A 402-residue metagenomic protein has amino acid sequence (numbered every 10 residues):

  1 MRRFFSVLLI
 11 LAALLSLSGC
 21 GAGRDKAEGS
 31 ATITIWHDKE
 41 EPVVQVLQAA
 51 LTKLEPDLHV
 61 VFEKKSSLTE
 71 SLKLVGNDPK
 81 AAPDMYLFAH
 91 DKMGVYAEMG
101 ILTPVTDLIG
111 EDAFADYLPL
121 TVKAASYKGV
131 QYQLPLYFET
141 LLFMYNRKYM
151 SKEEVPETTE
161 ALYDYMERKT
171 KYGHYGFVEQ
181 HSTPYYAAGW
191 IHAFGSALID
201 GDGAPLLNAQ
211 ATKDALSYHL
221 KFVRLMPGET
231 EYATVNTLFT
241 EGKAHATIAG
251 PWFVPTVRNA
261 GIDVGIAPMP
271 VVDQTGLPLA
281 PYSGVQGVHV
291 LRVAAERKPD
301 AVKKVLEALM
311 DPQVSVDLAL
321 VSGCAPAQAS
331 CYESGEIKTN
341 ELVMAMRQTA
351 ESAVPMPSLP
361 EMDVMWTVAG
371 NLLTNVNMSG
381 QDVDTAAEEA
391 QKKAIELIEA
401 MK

Functional and structural regions predicted by a protein language model:
S6, L14-G94, D273-G276, R297-D300 (+3 more regions): Conserved N-terminal structural module of periplasmic/extracytoplasmic solute-binding proteins
K53-Y117, S126, E153, H245-A246 (+3 more regions): Extracytoplasmic "Venus flytrap"/periplasmic binding protein-like
H59, S217, R224-P227, R258-S322: Extracytoplasmic/periplasmic substrate-recognition and gating elements
T69, A89-L142, E160-Y163, K171 (+3 more regions): Hinge/lid segment of periplasmic solute-binding proteins
K73-N77, A81-D84, D112-K148, Y175-G176 (+2 more regions): A structural signal for short loop-to-beta-strand junctions that line the ligand-binding cleft of periplasmic/secreted
D91-I101, P119-E157, Y163, Q180-G201 (+2 more regions): Periplasmic solute-binding protein
D164-T170, A204-Y232: Glycine-centered hinge/linker elements that transmit conformational signals in sensory and ligand-binding systems
A319-N375, E399-M401: Long, aromatic- and glycine/proline-rich binding clefts that accommodate carbohydrate-like moieties
